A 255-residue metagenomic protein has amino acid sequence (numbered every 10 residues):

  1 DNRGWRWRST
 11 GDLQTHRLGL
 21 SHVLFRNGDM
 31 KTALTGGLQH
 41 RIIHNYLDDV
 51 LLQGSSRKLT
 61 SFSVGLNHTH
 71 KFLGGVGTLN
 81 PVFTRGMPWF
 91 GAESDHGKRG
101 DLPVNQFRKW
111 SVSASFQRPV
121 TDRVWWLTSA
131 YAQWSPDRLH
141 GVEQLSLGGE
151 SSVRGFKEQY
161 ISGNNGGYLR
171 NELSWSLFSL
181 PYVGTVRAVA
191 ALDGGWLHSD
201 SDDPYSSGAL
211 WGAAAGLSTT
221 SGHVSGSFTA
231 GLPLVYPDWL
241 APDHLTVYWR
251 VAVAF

Functional and structural regions predicted by a protein language model:
D1-L139, H198, A214: Transmembrane beta-strand segments of outer-membrane beta-barrel domains in Gram-negative and organellar OMPs
K98-F255: C-terminal transmembrane beta-barrel domains of outer membrane proteins
